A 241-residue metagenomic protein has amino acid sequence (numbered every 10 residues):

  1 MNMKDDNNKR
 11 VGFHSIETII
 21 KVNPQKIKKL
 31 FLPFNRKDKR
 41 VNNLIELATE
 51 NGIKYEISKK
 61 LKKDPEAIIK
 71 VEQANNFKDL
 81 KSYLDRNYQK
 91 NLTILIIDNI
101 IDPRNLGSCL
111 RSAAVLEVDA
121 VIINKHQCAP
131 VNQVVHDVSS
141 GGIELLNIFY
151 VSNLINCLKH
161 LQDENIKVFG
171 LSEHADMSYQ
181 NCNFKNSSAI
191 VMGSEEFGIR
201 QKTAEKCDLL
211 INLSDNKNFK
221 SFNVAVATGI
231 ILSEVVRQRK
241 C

Functional and structural regions predicted by a protein language model:
M1-D85: N-terminal positively charged helical leader segments and presequences
G12, N105, S221-N223: Active-site helix-initiating loop/hinge in glycosyltransferases
H14, L32, T49, I53 (+1 more regions): RNA substrate-binding interface of SAM-dependent RNA methyltransferases
E17, V22-N23, K28, A67 (+3 more regions): Structured adenosyl-cofactor binding patch, chiefly the S-adenosyl-L-methionine
R36, L61, V71-Q73, I101 (+3 more regions): Short glycine-rich anion-binding loops that position phosphate/pyrophosphate groups of nucleotides and phosphorylated
R40-V41, C128-V134, F197-T203: Short, glycine/polar-rich helix-capping loops at beta-to-alpha or helix-loop-helix junctions that flank or form
L47, K70, D137-G142, K185-A189: Short, hinge-like loop/turn segments at secondary-structure boundaries
F169-N223: Active-site/ligand-binding-proximal alpha/beta "capping" segment
